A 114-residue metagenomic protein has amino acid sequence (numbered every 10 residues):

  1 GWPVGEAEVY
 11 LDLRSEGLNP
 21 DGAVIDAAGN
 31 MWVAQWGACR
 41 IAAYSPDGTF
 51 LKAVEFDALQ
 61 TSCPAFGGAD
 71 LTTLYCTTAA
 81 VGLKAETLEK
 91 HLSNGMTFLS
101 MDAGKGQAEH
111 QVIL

Functional and structural regions predicted by a protein language model:
G1-E16, A43-F56: Blade-edge beta-strand/turn elements of extracellular beta-propeller and related beta-sheet repeat scaffolds
G1-P3, M101-Q107: Short loop/turn segments immediately following beta-strands, especially the blade-tip and inter-blade linker loops
E6, N19, G37, Q60 (+1 more regions): Beta-rich catalytic cores
Y10-N30, A58-T72: Beta-rich, blade/repeat-based domains predominating in secreted/periplasmic proteins but also intracellular
M31-W36, Y75-G82: Conserved beta-strand positions in repeat-built beta-propeller and related beta-rich domains
C39-I41, G82-L83, T97: Structural signal for beta-propeller blades
A42-K52, L59-Q60, G68, L74 (+1 more regions): Flexible "stalk/tail and boundary" regions
A79-N94: Short, conserved, GDST-rich strand-edge loop motifs in beta-rich repeat architectures
